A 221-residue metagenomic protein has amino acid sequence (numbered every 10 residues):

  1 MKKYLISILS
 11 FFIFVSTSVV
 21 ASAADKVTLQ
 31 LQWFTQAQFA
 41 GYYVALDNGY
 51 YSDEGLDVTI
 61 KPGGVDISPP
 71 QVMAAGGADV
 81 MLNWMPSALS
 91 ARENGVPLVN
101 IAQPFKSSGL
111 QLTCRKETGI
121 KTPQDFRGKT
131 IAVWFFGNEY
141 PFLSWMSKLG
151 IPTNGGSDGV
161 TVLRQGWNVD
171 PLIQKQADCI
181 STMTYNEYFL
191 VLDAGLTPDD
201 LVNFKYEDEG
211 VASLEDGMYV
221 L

Functional and structural regions predicted by a protein language model:
S16-V20: N-terminal signal peptide c-region/cleavage motif recognized by signal peptidases
A24-T35, L56-P62, G128-A132, V160-T161: Short, well-ordered beta-strand elements
V27-L31, V96-F105, D125, K129-A132 (+1 more regions): A structural signal for short loop-to-beta-strand junctions that line the ligand-binding cleft of periplasmic/secreted
Q38-L46, K61-V99, G109-K121, E139-W145 (+2 more regions): Pocket-flanking alpha-helical
V44-D57, E139-V162, K175, F189-D199: Ligand-binding cleft/hinge of the Venus flytrap
D57-V65, L82, T153-W167, V202-Y206: Short beta-strand-to-loop elements that line the ligand-binding cleft of bilobed periplasmic-binding protein-like
P86-S87, W167-L221: Pocket-lining segment of extracytoplasmic ligand-binding domains
R115-T130, T153-G155: Flexible hinge/capping segments at coil-to-helix
